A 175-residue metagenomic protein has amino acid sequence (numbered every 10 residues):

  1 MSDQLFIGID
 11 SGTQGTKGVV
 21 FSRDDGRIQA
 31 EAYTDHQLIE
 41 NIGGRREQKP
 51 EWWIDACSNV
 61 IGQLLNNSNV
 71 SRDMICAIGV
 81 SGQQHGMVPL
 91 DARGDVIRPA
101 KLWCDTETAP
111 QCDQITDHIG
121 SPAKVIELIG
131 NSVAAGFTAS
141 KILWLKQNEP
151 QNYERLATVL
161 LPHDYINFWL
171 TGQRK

Functional and structural regions predicted by a protein language model:
M1-R98, E127, R155: N-terminal glycine/serine-rich phosphate-binding loop of ATP-dependent small-molecule kinases, especially carbohydrate
N59-K175: Glycine-rich phosphate-binding/catalytic subdomain of phosphoryl-transfer and nucleotide/sugar-phosphate-processing
